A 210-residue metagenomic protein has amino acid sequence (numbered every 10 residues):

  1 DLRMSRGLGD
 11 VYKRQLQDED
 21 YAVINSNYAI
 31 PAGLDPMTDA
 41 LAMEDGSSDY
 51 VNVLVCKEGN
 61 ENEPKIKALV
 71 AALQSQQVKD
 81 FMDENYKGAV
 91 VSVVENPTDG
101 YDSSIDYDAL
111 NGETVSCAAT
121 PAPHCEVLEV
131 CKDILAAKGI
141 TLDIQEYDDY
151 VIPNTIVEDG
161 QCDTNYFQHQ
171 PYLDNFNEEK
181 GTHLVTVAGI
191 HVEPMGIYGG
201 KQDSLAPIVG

Functional and structural regions predicted by a protein language model:
D1-Y12: Single conserved hydrophobic/aromatic residue that forms the stacking wall/gate of nucleotide- or nucleobase-binding
D10-K13, I152-N154: Short, hydrophobic alpha-helical packing/hinge segments within bilobed ligand-binding/sensory domains
Q17-D20, I24-I30, P121-A122, D148-Y150 (+1 more regions): Beta->alpha turn/N-cap motifs
I30-N62, K67-V70, V94-D102, V187-G199: Periplasmic-binding protein-like
K65, L73-V94: Periplasmic-binding protein-like
Q76-K79, V187-G210: A conserved helix-loop-strand patch within extracytoplasmic ligand-binding domains of the periplasmic binding
N96-S116, L135-A136, L205-G210: Immediate post-signal peptide segment of exported/extracytoplasmic ligand-binding proteins
L110-A122, I140-E146: Short, well-ordered beta-strand elements
